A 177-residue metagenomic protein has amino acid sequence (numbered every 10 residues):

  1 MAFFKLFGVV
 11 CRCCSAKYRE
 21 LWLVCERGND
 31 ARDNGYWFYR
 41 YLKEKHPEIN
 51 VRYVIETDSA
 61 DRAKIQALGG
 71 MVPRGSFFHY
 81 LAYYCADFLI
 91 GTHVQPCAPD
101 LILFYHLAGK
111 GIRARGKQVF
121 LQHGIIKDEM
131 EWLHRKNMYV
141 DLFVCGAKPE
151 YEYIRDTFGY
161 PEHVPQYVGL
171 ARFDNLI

Functional and structural regions predicted by a protein language model:
M1-G28: Membrane-proximal basic amphipathic "stem/tether" segments
E20-I177: Active-site and donor-binding regions of nucleotide-sugar-utilizing enzymes
